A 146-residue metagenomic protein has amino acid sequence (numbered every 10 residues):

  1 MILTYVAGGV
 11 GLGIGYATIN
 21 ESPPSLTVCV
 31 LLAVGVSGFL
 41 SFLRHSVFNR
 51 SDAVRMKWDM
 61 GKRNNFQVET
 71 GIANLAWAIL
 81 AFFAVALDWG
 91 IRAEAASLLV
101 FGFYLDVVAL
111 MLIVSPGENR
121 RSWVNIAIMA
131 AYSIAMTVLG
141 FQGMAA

Functional and structural regions predicted by a protein language model:
M1-I19, A130-M136: The first (N-terminal) embedded transmembrane alpha-helix
P23-F39, I91-V100: Alpha-helical transmembrane segments
C29-V34, M60-N74: A loop-to-helix transmembrane entry motif
L43-R63: Membrane-helix interface/capping segments
F66-I91: C-terminal halves and exits of single transmembrane alpha-helices
T70-W77, S97-L112, A130-M136: Hydrophobic alpha-helical membrane segments
V85-A95, A109-W123: Membrane-helix boundary connector in multi-pass membrane proteins
T137-A146: Juxtamembrane boundary at the C-terminal end of a transmembrane helix
